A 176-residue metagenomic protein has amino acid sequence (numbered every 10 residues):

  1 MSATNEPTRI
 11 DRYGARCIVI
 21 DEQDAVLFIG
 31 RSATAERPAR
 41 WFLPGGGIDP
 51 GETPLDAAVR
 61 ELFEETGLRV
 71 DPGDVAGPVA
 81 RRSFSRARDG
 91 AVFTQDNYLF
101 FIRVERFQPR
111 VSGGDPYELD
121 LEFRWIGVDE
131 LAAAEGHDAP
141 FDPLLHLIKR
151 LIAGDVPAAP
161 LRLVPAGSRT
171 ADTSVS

Functional and structural regions predicted by a protein language model:
S2-L27, G47-P50, F101: Conserved N-terminal beta-strand and adjoining loop/helix that marks the start of the Nudix/MutT-like hydrolase domain
R9, I18, A33, G90-V92 (+1 more regions): Short secondary-structure boundary/capping segments
R12, E36-P38, L43, F93-N97 (+1 more regions): Short connector loops at helix/strand junctions that flank enzyme active sites, especially segments positioning acidic
A25, T34, S83-F84, L131: Surface-exposed, flexible loop/turn segments at secondary-structure boundaries
A25-E65: Conserved Nudix-box catalytic region and its N-terminal flanking loop in Nudix hydrolases and closely related
E36-R40, V104, P109-S176: Nudix hydrolase/Nudix homology domain
G46, R60, G73, I126-D129: Structural detector for helix-capping/boundary residues
L68-P109: Active-site segment of metal-dependent pyrophosphate-handling enzymes, primarily the Nudix hydrolase catalytic core
